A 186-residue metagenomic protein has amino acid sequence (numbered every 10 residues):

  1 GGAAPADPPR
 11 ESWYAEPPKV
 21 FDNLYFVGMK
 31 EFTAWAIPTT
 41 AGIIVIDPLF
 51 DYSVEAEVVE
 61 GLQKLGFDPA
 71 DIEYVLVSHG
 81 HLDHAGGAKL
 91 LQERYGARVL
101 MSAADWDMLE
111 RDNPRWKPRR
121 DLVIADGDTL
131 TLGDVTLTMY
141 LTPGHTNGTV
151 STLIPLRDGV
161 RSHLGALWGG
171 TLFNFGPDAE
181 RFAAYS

Functional and structural regions predicted by a protein language model:
G1-R10: Non-catalytic propeptide/linker segments at domain boundaries
R10-L65, P69, S151-L172: Conserved beta-strand hairpin/beta-sheet module of binuclear metal-dependent hydrolase folds, prominently
A15-E16, F26-V27, R119-L122, L141-H145: Short Gly/Pro-enriched turn/cap motifs at secondary-structure boundaries
E16-F21, M108-D112, D134-L137: Short Pro/Gly-enriched beta-strand edge/turn motifs at strand-loop
N23, I37, D47, H79 (+4 more regions): Divalent metal-coordination and catalytic microenvironments
L24, S53-A56, E60-T129: Active-site HxH/HxHxD metal-binding segment of metal-dependent hydrolases
T39, D112-N113, P177-A179: Short acidic, glycine/proline-rich loop/turn micro-motifs
I43-I44, F50-S53, R119, T129-T131 (+1 more regions): Metallo-beta-lactamase
